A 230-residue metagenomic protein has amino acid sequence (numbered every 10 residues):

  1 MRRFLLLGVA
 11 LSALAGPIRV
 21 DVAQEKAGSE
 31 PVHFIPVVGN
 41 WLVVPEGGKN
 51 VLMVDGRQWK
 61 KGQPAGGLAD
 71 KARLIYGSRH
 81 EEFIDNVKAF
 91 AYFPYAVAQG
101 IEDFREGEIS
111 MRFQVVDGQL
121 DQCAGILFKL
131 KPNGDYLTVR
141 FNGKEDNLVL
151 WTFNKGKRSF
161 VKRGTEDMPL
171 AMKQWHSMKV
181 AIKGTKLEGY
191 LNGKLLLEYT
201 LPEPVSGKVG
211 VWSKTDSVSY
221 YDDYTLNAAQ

Functional and structural regions predicted by a protein language model:
R3-A13: Sec-dependent N-terminal signal peptides
I18-D21, P204-Q230: Ligand-recognition surfaces built from glycine- and aromatic
V22, I109-M111, K173-G189: Short tryptophan-centered beta-strand motifs in secreted/extracellular beta-sheet-rich domains of glycan-recognition
K26-S78: Extracellular glycan-recognition surfaces and repeat-rich motifs
Q58-N154: Secretory/extracellular carbohydrate-interaction modules and structurally similar beta-sandwich "look-alikes"
P94-E102, G164-L170, Y199: Beta-strand-rich interaction surfaces with strong enrichment in secreted/lumenal proteins
K155-K179: Short, aromatic/His-centered strand-loop micro-motif at the edge of beta-sheets
Y190-G210: Short, solvent-exposed beta-strand-to-loop segments that form ligand-recognition rims of beta-rich domains
